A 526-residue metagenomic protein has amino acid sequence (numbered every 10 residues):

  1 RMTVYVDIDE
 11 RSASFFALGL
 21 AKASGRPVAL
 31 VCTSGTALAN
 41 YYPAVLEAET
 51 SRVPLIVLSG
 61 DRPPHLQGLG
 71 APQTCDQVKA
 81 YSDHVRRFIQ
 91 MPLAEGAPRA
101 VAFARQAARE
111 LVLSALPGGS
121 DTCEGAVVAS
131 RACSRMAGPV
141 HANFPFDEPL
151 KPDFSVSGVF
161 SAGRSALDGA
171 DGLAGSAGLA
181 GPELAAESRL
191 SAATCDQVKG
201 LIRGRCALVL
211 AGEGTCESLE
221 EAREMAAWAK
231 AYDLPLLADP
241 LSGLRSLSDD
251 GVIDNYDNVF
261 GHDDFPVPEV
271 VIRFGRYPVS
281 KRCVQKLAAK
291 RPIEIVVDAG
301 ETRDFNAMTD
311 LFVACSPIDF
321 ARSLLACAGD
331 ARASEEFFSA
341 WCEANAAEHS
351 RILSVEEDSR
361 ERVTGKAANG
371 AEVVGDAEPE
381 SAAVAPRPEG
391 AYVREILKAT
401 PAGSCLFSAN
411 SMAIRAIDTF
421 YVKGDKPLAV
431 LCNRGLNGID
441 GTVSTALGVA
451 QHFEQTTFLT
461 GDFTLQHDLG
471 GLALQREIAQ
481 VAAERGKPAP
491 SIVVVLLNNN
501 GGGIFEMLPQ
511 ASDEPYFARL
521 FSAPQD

Functional and structural regions predicted by a protein language model:
R1, A17-A21, N410-A429: Acidic-glycine-rich active-site phosphate/pyrophosphate-binding loop
T3-V4, A23-R62, V267-G275, E454-H467 (+1 more regions): A short, small-residue-rich loop immediately preceding and capping a beta-strand
V4-F15, L30-A37, F407-N410, V430-V443 (+2 more regions): Active-site nucleophile and cofactor-binding loops and adjacent substrate-binding regions of central metabolic enzymes
N40, A211-I295, D425-Q455, Q466-A473: Glycine-rich, anion-gripping cofactor-binding loops and their flanking helix/strand elements in enzyme active sites
L58, H65-S82, I89, Y421-D526: Thiamine diphosphate
S59-R109, G118-C123, V127, D239-H349 (+3 more regions): Glycine-rich, acidic loop regions that bind phosphate or pyrophosphate groups
E110, S114-G204: Conformationally flexible catalytic loops at phosphate/diphosphate-handling active centers
D171-A177, A288-I414: Phosphate/pyrophosphate-binding active-site segments
